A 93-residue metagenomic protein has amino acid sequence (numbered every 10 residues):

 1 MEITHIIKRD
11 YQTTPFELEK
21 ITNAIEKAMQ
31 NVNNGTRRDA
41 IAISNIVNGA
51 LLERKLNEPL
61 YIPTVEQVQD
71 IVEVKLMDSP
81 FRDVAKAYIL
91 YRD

Functional and structural regions predicted by a protein language model:
M1-D93: Long, C-terminal-biased catalytic regions of enzyme "large/alpha" subunits
